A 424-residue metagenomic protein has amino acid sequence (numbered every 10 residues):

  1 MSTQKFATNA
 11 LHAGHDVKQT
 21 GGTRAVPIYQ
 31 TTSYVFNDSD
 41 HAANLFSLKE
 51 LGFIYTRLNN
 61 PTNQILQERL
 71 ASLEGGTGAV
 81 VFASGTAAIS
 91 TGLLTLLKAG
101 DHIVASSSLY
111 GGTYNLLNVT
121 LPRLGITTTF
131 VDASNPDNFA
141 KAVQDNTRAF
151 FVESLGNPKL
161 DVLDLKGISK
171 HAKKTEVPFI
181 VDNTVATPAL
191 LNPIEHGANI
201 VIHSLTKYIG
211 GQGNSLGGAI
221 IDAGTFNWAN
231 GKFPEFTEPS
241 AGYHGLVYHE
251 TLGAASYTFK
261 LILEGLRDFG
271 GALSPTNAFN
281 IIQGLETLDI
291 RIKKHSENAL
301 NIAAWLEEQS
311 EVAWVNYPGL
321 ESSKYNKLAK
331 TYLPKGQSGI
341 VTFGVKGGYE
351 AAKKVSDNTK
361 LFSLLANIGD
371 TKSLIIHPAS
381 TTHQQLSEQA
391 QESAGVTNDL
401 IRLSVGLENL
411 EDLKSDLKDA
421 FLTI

Functional and structural regions predicted by a protein language model:
S2, A10-Q19, A79-E308: Conserved PLP-enzyme active-site core in the AAT-like
S2-N60, E68-R69: N-terminal "arm"/small-domain region of PLP-dependent enzymes with the aminotransferase-like
D38-S90, G112-T120: Conserved N-terminal alpha-helix of the aminotransferase class I/II PLP-enzyme fold
E50, D101, L285, G336-I340 (+1 more regions): Short, solvent-exposed beta-strand edge segments and adjacent coil->beta transition regions
N118, T127, D145, R291 (+2 more regions): PLP-dependent enzyme catalytic core of the Aspartate aminotransferase-like
I221, T342-G344, S404-G406: Short hydrophobic/aromatic beta-strand micro-patches that form the beta-sheet surface supporting nucleotide- or nucleic
F269-A272, N277-A278, Q283, T287 (+3 more regions): Conserved small-domain helix->loop->beta segment predominantly found in fold-type I
